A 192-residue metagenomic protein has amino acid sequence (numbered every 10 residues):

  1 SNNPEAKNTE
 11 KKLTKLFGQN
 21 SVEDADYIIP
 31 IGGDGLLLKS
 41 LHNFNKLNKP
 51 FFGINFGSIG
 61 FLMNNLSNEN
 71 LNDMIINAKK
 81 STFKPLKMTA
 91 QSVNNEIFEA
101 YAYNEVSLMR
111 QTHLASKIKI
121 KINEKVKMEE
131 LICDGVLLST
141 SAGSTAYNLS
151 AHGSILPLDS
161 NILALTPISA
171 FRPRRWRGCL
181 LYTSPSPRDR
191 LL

Functional and structural regions predicted by a protein language model:
S1-Y27, I31, K39-K46, L66-T82 (+1 more regions): ATP/NTP phosphate-donor binding region
N8, K39-L41, L62-N64, N148-S150 (+1 more regions): Short glycine-/acidic-enriched loop or helix-start segments at secondary-structure transitions that form or flank
G33-L36, G57-I59, A142-T145: Short glycine-rich anion-binding loops that position phosphate/pyrophosphate groups of nucleotides and phosphorylated
I59-G135: Catalytic core of DAGKc-family lipid kinases
L138-R174: Gly/Ser/Thr-rich active-site loops/lids in small-molecule metabolic enzymes that frequently grip phosphoryl groups
Y182-L192: Single conserved hydrophobic/aromatic residue that forms the stacking wall/gate of nucleotide- or nucleobase-binding
